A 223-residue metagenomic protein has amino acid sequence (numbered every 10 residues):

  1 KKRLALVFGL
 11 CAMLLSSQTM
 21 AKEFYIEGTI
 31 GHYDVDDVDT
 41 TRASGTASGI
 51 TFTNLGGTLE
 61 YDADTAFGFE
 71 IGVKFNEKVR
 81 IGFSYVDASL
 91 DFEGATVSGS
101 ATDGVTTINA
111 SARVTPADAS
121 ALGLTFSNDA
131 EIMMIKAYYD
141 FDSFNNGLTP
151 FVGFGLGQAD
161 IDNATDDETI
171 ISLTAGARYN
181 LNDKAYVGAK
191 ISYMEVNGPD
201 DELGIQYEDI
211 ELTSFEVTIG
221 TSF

Functional and structural regions predicted by a protein language model:
K1-E23: Cleavable N-terminal export/targeting peptides
Q18-K74, S214-S222: Short glycine/proline- and aromatic-enriched beta-strand/turn motifs that initiate or cap beta-hairpins
K22-E23, H32-D34, E70-A164, E168 (+1 more regions): Gram-negative (and chloroplast) outer-membrane scaffold detector with strong preference for beta-barrel transmembrane
D39-G57, A95-L124, P199-E208: Solvent-exposed loop segments that connect transmembrane elements
T58-E60, I161-D167, Q206-E208: Outer-membrane beta-barrel proteins
F67, E77, Y85-D87, T169 (+2 more regions): Transmembrane beta-barrel domains of bacterial outer-membrane proteins
K190-F215: Outer-membrane beta-barrel translocator/channel fold
